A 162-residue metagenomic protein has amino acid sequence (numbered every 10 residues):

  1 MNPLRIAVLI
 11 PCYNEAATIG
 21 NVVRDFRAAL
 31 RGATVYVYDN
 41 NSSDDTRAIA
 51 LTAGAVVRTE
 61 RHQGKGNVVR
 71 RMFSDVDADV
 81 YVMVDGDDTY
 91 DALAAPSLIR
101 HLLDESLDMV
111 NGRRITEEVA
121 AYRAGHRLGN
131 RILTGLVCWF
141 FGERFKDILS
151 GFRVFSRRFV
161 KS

Functional and structural regions predicted by a protein language model:
R5-A7, T34: Cell-envelope/extracellular polymer assembly enzymes that use nucleotide-activated donors
L9-C12, Y38-N40: Conserved sequence signature across two-component system core domains
E15-A28: Short, well-formed alpha-helical segments that are part of the catalytic scaffolds of diverse glycosyltransferases
E15-T18, S42, K65, D91: Donor nucleotide-sugar binding loop of glycosyltransferases
D39-R47: A conserved acidic beta->alpha catalytic loop
R61-D75, A92-S162: Acceptor/aglycone-binding surface of glycosyltransferases and processive sugar-polymer synthases
Y81: Short aromatic/hydrophobic "clamp" motif used to bind/position activated sugar donors
D85-Y90: The conserved acidic donor/metal-binding loop of glycosyltransferases
